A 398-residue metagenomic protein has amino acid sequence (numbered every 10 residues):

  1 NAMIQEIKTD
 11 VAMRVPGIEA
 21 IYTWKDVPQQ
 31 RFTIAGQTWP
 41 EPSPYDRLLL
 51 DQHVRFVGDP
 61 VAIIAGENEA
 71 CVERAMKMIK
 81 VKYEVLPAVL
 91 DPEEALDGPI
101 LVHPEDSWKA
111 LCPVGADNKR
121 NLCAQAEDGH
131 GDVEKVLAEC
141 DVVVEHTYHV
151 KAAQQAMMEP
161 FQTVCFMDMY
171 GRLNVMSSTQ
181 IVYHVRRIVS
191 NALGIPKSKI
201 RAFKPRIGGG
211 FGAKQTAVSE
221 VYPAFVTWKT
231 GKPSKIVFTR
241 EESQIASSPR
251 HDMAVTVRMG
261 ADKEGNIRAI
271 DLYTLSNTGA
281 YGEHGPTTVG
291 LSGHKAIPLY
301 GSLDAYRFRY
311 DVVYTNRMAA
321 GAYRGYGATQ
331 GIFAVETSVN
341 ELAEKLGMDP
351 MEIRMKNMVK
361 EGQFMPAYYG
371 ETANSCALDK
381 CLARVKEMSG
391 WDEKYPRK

Functional and structural regions predicted by a protein language model:
N1-G115, V143-H146: Flexible, low-hydrophobicity surface segments
N1-W24, A62-Y83, Q162-T230, T287-P298 (+4 more regions): Alpha-helical support elements that line or immediately flank enzyme active sites and cofactor-binding pockets
A20-K25, F56, V144-Y148, V175-S177 (+4 more regions): General beta-strand structural signal in soluble alpha/beta enzymes
Y22-D59, E93-A95, P99-D106, H184 (+5 more regions): Short, surface-exposed loop/turn segments at secondary-structure boundaries that line and modulate
Q37-P40, A116-T163, M169, D252-S338: Glycine-rich loop/linker segments at domain edges
H53-R55, I64, Q154-M157, F166 (+1 more regions): Replace "in large, NTP-powered and nucleic-acid-processing enzymes" with "in large, NTP-powered factors and other
V102-L193, M358-K398: Helix-loop-helix junctions that connect adjacent transmembrane helices in secondary transporters/permeases, recognized
A153, F225-S243: FAD-binding glycine-rich core of flavoenzymes that anchor FAD
